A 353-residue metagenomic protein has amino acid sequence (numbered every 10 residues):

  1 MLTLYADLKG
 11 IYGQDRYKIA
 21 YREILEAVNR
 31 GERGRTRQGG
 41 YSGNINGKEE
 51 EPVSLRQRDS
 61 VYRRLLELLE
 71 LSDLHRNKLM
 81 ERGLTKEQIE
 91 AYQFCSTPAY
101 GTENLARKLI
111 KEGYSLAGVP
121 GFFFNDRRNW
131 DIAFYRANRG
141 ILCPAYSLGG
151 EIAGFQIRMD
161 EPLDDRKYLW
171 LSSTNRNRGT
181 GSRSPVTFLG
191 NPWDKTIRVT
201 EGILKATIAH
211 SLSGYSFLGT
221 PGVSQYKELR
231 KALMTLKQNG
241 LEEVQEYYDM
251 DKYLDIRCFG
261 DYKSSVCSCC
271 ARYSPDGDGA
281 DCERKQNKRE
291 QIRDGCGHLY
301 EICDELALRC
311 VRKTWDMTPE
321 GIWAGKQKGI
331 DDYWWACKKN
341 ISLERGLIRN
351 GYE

Functional and structural regions predicted by a protein language model:
M1-R127, K252, I256-C258, Y262: Non-catalytic accessory segments of DNA primases and related replication-initiation nucleases
D7, Y146-L148, D249-D251: Beta-hairpin (beta-strand-turn-beta-strand) motif
G10, L65, V199, R289-I292: Hydrophobic alpha-helical scaffolding
S72, T102, G202-I203, C296-L299: Generic non-transmembrane alpha-helix signal with a bias for helix starts/N-cap capping motifs
P98-R107, R166, I322-Y333: Short, solvent-exposed polar/charged micro-motifs at secondary-structure junctions
T102-E242, C258: Phosphate-handling DNA/RNA-contact segment within nucleic-acid enzymes
D194-I197, K205-E353: TOPRIM fold recognition
